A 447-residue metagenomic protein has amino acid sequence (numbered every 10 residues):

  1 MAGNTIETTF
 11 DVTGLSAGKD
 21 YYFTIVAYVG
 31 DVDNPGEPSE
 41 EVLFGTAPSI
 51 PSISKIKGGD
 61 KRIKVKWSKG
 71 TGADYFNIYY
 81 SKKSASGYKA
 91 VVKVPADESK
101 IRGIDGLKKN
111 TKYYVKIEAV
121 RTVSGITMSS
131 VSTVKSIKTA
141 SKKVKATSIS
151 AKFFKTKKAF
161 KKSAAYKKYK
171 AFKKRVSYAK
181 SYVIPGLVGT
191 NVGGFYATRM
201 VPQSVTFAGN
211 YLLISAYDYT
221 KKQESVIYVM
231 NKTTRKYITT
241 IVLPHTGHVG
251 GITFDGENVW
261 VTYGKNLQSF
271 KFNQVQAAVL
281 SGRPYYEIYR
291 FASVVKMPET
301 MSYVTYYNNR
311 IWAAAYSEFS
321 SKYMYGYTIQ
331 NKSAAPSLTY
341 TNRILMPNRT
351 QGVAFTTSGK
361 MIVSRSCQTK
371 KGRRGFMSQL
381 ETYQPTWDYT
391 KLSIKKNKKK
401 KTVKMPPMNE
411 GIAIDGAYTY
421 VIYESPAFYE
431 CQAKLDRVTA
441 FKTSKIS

Functional and structural regions predicted by a protein language model:
M1-A2, I6-E7, V26, G70-E98 (+1 more regions): Extracellular low-complexity, O-glycosylation-prone stalks/linkers
V12-D33, I104-I126: Beta-strand-rich modules
A17, D33-G72, K109, I126-V144: Pro/Thr/Ser/Gly-rich low-complexity, intrinsically disordered linker/stalk tracts
K142-G193, T439-S447: Sequence/structural signature of beta-propeller modules and their immediately flanking N-terminal secretory/stalk
K180-Y196, K236-V242, I288-V295, P336-I344 (+1 more regions): A short beta-strand motif characteristic of beta-propeller blades
P185-K222: Beta-strand-rich domains and repeat architectures in extracellular enzymes and scaffolds, especially beta-propellers
A197-S204, T246-T253, K296-Y306, P347-F355 (+1 more regions): Repeated scaffold domains used in trafficking and secretory/extracellular systems, primarily beta-propellers
I344-T390: Loop/turn-rich, solvent-exposed surfaces of beta-rich toroidal or solenoidal domains
